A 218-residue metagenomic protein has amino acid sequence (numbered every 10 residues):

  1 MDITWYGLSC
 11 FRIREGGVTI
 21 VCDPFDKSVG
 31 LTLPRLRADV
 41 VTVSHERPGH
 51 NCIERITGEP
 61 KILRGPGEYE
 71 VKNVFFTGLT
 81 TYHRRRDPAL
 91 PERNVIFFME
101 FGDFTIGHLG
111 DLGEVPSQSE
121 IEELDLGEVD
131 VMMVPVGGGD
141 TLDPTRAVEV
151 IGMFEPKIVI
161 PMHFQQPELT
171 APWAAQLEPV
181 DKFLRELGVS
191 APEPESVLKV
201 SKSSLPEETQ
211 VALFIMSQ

Functional and structural regions predicted by a protein language model:
M1-G16, S28, P66-L79, K202-Q218: Zn-dependent metallo-beta-lactamase
M1-G30, L90-G110, V131: Conserved beta-strand hairpin/beta-sheet module of binuclear metal-dependent hydrolase folds, prominently
T4-L8, L90-P91, F154, I158-Q218: Binuclear metal-ion centers of metallo-dependent hydrolases, dominated by the metallo-beta-lactamase
V21-F25, R37-R47, I53, G107-L112 (+3 more regions): Active-site neighborhood of phospho(di)ester-bond hydrolases with catalytic His/Asp-centered motifs
K27-E68, E122-M133: Active-site metal-binding motif and surrounding structural segment of the metallo-beta-lactamase
K27-L31, E46-N51, E114-S117, G139-D143 (+1 more regions): Active-site environment of divalent metal-dependent phosphoester hydrolases
C52-G107: Portal/gating segments that form or line small-molecule/metal binding sites
R85-F154: Active-site-proximal loop/helix segments of hydrolase catalytic cores
